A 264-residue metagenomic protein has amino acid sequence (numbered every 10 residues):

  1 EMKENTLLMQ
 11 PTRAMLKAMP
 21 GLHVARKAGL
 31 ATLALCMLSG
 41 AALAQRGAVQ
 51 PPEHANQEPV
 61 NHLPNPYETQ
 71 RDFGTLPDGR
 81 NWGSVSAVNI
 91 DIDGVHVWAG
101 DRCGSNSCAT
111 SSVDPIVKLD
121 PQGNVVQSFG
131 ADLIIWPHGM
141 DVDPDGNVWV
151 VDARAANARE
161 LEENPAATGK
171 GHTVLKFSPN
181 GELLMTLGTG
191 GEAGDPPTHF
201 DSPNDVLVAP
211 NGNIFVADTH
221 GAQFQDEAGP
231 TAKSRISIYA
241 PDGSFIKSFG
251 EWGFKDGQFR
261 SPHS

Functional and structural regions predicted by a protein language model:
E1-A25: N-terminal secretory signal peptides that target proteins for export/translocation
L8-T12, S39, Q225: Extended rod-forming repeat segments used as scaffolds/tethers
T12, A25-R26, Q45, Q70: Short, intrinsically disordered low-complexity segments
P20, A28-G29, G130, P197: Intrinsically disordered, low-complexity Ser/Thr/Pro-rich tracts
K27-A28, I236: Hydrophobic alpha-helical segments, especially transmembrane helices and their immediate juxtamembrane helical caps
A28-G40: Bacterial N-terminal signal peptides
Q45-S264: Eukaryotic scaffold repeat domains enriched in small/polar residues
